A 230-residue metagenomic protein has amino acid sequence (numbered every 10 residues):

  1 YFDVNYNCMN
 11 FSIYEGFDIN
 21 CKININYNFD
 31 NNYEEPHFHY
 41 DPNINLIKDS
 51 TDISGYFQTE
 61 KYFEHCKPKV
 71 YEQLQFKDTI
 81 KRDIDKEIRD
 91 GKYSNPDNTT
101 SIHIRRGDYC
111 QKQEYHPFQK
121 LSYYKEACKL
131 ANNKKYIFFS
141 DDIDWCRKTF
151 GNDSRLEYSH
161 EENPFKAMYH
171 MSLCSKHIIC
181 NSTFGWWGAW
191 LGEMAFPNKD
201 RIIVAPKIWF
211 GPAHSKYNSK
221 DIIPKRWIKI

Functional and structural regions predicted by a protein language model:
Y1-V4, H103-I104, I137-S140, A205: Short beta-strand segments
D3-N132: Secretory-pathway luminal glycosyltransferase catalytic domains
C8, F17, L156, D221-I228: Short glycine-aromatic motifs
I19-I25, N152-L156, K199, K225: A short helix-to-beta-strand connector/capping loop
A131-H214: Donor-binding and catalytic core of enzymes assembling or modifying cell-surface/extracellular glycoconjugates
W209-I230: Leloir-type glycosyltransferase catalytic cores
